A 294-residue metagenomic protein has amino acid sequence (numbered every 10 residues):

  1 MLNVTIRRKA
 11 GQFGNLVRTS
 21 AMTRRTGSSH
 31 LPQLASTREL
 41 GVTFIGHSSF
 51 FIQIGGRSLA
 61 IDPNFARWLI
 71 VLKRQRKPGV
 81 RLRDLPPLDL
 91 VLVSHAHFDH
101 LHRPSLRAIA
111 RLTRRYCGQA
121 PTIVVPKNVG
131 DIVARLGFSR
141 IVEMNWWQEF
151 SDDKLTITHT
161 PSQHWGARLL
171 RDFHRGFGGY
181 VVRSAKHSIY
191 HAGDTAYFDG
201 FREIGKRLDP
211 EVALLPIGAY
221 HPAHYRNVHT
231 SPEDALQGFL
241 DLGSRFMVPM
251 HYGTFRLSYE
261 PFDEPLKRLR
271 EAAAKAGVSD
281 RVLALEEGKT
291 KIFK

Functional and structural regions predicted by a protein language model:
M1-A60, F65-L69, E287: Zn-dependent metallo-beta-lactamase
L16-T37, V125-H187, K267-K294: Metallo-beta-lactamase
T26-L34, I54-A96, H100-R114, A167-R171 (+1 more regions): Pre-active-site segment of Zn-dependent metallo-hydrolases
G41-F44, I70-P78, G193-T195, H229: Short gly/ser/thr-rich secondary-structure transition/capping motifs
G41-F44, S58-D62, T156-S162, S188-D194: Active-site-proximal beta-strand elements of phosphoester/diester hydrolases
I52, D62, H95, H102 (+5 more regions): Divalent metal-coordination and catalytic microenvironments
P63-A66, H95-A96, N128-V129, T160-H164 (+3 more regions): Active-site metal-binding loops of divalent metal-dependent hydrolases
L90, P121-V124, N128-D131, F198-E286: Cap/insert and terminal regions of metallo-dependent hydrolase folds
